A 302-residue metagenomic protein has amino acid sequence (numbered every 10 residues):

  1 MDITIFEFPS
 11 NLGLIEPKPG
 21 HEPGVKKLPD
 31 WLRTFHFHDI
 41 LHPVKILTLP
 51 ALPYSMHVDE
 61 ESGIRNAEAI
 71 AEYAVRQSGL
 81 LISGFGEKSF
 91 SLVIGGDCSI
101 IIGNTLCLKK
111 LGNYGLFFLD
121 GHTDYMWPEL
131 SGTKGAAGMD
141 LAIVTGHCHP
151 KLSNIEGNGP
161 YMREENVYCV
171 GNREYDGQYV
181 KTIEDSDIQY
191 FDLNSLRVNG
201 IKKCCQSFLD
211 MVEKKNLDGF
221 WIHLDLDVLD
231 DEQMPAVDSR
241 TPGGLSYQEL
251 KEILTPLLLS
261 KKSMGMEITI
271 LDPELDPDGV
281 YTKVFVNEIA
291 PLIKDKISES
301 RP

Functional and structural regions predicted by a protein language model:
D2-P302: Conserved alpha-helical scaffold segments that buttress catalytic/binding sites
